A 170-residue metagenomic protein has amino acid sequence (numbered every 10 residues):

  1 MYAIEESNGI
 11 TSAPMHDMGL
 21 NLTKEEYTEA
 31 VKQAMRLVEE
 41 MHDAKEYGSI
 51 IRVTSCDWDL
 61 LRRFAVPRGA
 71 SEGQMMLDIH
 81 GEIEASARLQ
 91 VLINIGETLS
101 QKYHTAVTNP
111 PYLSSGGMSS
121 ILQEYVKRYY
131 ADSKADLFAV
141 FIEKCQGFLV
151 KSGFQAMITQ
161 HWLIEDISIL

Functional and structural regions predicted by a protein language model:
M1-L170: SAM-dependent methyltransferase catalytic region
